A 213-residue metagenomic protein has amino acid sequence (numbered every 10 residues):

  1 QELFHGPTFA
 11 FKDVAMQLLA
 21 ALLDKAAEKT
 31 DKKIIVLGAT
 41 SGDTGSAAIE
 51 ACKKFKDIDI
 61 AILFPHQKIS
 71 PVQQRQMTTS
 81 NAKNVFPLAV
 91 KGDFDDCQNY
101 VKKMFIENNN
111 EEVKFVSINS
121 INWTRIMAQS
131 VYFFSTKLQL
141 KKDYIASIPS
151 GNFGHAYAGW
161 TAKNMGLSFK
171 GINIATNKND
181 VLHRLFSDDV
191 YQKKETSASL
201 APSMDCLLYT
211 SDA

Functional and structural regions predicted by a protein language model:
Q1-F9, N81-N110: Small-residue-rich anion-binding loops in enzyme active sites
E2-A51: Well-ordered mid-protein domain cores that form the structural environment of catalytic cofactors
F9-F11, I35-S41, I118-I126, A146-N152 (+1 more regions): Active-site nucleophile and cofactor-binding loops and adjacent substrate-binding regions of central metabolic enzymes
A39-S41, L63-P65, G92, N177: Cofactor-binding loop segments of dinucleotide-utilizing enzymes, especially the Rossmann-like FAD- and NAD(P)+-binding
S46-L88, V181-K193: Active-site-proximal loop->helix
N99-K103, N108-K163, L167: Domain-scale recognition of functional cores that engage charged ligands
I148-K163, L167-L208: A conserved active-site cap/scaffold subdomain adjacent to cofactor or substrate pockets
Y209-A213: Conserved small/polar residues in nucleotide/adenosyl-binding loops
